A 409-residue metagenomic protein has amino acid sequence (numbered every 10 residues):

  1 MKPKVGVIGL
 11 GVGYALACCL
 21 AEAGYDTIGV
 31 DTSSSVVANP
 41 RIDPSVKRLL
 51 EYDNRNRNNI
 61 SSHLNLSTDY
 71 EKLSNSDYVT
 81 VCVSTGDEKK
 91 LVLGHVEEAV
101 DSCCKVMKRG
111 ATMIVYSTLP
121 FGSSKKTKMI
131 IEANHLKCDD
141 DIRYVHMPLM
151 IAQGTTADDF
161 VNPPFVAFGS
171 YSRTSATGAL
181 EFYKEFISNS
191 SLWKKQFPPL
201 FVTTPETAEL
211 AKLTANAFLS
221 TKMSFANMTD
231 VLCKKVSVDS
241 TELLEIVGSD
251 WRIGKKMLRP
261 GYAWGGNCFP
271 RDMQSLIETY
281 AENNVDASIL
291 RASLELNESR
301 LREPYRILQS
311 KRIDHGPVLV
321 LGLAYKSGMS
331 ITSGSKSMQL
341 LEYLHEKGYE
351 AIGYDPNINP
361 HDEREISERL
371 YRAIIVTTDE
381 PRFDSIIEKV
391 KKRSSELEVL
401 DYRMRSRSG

Functional and structural regions predicted by a protein language model:
M1-G409: Structural/interface elements that position substrates and couple domains in central-metabolism enzymes
